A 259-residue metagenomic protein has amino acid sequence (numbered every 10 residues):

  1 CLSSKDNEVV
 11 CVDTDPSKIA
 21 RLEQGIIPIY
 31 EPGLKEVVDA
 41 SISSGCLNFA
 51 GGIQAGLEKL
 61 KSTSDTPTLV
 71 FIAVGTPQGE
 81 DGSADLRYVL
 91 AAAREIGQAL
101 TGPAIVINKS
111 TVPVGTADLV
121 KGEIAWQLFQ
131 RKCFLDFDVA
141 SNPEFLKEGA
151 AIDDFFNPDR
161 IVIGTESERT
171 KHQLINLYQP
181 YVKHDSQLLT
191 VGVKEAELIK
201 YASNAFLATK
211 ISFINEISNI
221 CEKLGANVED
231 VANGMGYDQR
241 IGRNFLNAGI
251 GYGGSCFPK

Functional and structural regions predicted by a protein language model:
C1-K259: Structural/interface elements that position substrates and couple domains in central-metabolism enzymes
